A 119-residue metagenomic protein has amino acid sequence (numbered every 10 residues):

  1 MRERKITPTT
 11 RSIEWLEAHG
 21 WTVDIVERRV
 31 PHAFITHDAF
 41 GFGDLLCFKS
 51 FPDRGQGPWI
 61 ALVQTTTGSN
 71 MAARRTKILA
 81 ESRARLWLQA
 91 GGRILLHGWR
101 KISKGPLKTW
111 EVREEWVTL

Functional and structural regions predicted by a protein language model:
M1-L119: Catalytic phosphate/metal-binding cores of nucleic-acid and nucleotide-processing enzymes, i.e., regions that mediate
